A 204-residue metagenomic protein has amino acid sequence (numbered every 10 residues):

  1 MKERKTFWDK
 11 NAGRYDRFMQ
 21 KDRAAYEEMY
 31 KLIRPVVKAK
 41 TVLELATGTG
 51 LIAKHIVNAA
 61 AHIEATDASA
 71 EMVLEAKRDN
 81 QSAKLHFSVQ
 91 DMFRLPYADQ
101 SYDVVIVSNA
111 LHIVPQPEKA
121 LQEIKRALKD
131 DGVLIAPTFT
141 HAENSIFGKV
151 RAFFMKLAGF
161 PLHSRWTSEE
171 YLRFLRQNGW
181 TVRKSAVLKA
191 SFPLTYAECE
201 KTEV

Functional and structural regions predicted by a protein language model:
M1-V37, L51, E75, D79 (+5 more regions): Conserved class I S-adenosyl-L-methionine
K2, F18-D22, I135-N178, R183-P193: C-terminal alpha-helical "lid/dimerization" subdomain adjacent to the S-adenosyl-L-methionine
I33, I56, I124: Class I S-adenosylmethionine-dependent transferase superfamily signal
L43, T47-R94: Class I SAM-dependent methyltransferase SAM/SAH-binding core
F93-V104: A short acidic, Gly/Pro-enriched loop at the edge of an enzyme's catalytic core that lines a small-molecule cofactor
V104-Q116: A short SAM/SAH-binding and catalytic strip from SAM-dependent methyltransferases
E118-V133: A short glycine-rich, Lys/Arg-flanked "PGG" loop and its adjoining helix->strand segment in the class I
A197-V204: C-terminal lobe and adjacent flexible extensions of AdoMet/dcAdoMet transferase-like proteins
